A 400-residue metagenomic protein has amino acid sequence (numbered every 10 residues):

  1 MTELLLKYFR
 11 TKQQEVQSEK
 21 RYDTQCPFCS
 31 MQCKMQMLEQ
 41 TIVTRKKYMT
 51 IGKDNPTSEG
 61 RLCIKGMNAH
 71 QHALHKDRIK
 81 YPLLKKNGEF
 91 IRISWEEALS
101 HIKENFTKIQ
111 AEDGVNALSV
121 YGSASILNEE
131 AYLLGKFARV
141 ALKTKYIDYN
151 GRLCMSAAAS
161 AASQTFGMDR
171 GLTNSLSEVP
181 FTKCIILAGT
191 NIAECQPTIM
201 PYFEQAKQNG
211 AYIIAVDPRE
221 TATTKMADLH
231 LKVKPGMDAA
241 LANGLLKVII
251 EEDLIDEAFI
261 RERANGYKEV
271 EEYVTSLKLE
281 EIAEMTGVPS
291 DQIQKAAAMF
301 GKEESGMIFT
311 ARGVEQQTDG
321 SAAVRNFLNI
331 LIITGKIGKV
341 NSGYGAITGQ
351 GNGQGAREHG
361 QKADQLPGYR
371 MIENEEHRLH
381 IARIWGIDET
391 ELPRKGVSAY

Functional and structural regions predicted by a protein language model:
M1-E252, P289, I387-L392: N-terminal export/assembly segments and adjacent metallocofactor-ligating motifs of anaerobic energy-metabolism
R139-I147, L331-N341: Structural alpha-beta junctions
L153-K339, I347-Y400: Non-catalytic alpha/beta scaffold blocks inside enzyme catalytic domains
